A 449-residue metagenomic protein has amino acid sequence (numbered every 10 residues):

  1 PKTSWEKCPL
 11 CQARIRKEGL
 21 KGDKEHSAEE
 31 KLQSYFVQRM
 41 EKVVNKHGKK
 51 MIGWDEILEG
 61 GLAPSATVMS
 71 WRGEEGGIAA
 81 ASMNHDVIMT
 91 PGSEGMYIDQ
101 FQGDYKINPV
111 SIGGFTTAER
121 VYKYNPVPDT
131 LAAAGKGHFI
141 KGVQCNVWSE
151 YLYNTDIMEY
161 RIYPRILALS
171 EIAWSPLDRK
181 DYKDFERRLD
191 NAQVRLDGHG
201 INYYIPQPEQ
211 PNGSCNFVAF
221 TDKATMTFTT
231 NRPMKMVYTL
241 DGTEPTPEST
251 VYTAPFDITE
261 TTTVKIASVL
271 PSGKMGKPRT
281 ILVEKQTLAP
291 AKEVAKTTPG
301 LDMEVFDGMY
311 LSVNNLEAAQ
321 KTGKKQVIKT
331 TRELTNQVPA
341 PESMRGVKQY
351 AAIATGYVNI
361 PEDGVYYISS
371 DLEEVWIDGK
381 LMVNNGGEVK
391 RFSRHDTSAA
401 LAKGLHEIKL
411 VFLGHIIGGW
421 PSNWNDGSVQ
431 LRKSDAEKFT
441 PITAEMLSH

Functional and structural regions predicted by a protein language model:
P1-K2, I52-E56, M69-W71, I88-T90 (+4 more regions): Generic beta-strand/beta-sheet core signal
P1-M83: Active-site neighborhood of glycoside hydrolase catalytic domains
E18-H26, V147-L152, S175, T246 (+2 more regions): Glycine- and acidic
V44, V68, I166, Y238 (+2 more regions): Hydrophobic, well-ordered secondary-structure elements that form the walls of internal hydrophobic environments
K50-W54, G61-A66, R72-A224, N231: Flexible, acidic glycine-rich loops studded with aromatic residues
K180, E186-N359, V365, S369-D371 (+5 more regions): Short, compositionally stereotyped local motifs that mark structural "simplifiers"
F412-I416: Short, charged beta-turn/beta-strand-edge "cap" motif at the junction between a beta-strand and an adjacent loop
